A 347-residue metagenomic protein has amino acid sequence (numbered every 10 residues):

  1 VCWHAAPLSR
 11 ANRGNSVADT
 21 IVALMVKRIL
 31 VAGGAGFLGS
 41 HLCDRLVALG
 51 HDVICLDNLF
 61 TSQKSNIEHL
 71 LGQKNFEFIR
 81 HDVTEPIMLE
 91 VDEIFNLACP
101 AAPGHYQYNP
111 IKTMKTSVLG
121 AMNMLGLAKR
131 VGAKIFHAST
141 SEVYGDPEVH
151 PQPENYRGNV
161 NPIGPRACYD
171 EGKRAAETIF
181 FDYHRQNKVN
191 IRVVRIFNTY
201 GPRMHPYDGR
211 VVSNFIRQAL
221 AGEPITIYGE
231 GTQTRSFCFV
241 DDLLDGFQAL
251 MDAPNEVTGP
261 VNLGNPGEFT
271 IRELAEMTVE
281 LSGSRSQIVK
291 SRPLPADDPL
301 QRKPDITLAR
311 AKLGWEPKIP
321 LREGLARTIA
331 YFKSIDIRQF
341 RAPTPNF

Functional and structural regions predicted by a protein language model:
P7-L8: Ser/Thr/Pro/Gly-rich low-complexity, intrinsically disordered segments
D19-T199, D241, R327, Y331 (+2 more regions): N-terminal Rossmann-like NAD(P)+-binding domain of SDR-like oxidoreductases, especially those catalyzing
L42, H81, N123, N198 (+1 more regions): C-terminal substrate-binding subdomain of Rossmann-fold SDR/epimerase-dehydratase oxidoreductases
K64-I67, E177, S213, R272 (+2 more regions): Short, surface-exposed alpha-helical segments at coil->helix boundaries
G72, E148, M204-D208, G267 (+2 more regions): Residue-level signature of the cytosolic catalytic core of signaling kinases
Y108-N109, R203-D208, L300: Short, solvent-exposed loop/turn segments at secondary-structure boundaries
